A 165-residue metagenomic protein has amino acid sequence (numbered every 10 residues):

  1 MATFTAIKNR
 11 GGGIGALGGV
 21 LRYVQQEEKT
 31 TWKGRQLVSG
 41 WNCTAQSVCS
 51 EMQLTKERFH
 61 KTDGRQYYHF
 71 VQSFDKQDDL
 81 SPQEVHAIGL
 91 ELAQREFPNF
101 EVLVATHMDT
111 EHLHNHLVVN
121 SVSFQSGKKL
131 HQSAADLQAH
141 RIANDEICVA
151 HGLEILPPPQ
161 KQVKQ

Functional and structural regions predicted by a protein language model:
M1-Q165: N-terminal nicking endonuclease/strand-transfer module with a His-rich metal-binding environment and a catalytic Tyr
